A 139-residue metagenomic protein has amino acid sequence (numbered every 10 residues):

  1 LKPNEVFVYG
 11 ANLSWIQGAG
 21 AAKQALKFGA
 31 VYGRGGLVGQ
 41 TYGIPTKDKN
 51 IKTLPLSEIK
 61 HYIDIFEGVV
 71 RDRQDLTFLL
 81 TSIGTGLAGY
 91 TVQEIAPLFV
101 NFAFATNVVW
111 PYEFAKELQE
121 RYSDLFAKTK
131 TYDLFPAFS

Functional and structural regions predicted by a protein language model:
L1-S139: Macrodomain-like recognition of ADP-ribose-binding/processing modules
